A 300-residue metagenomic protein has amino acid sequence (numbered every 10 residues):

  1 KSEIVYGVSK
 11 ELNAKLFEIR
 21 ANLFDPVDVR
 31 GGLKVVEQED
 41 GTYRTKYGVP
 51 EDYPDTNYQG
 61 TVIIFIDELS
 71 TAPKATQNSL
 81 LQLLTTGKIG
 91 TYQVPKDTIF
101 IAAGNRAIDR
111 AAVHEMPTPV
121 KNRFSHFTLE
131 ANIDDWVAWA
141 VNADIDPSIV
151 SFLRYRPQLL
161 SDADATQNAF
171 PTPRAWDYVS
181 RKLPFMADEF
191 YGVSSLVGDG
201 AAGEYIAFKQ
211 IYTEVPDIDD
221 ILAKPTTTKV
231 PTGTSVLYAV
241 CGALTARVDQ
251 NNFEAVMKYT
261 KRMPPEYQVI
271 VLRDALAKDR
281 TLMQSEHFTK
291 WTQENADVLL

Functional and structural regions predicted by a protein language model:
K1-E18, N22-F24, D28, P231 (+1 more regions): Non-catalytic accessory segments flanking P-loop/AAA+ NTPase cores
K1-Y155: AAA+ P-loop NTPase catalytic core and its hallmark functional loops
D40, P117, G198-A201, T281-Q284: Short linear sequence motifs
D67, P117-T128, F152-S161, Y178 (+2 more regions): A broadly tuned preference for mixed-charge, low-complexity surface segments
I133-W136, P173, F288: Intrinsically disordered regions, especially transient/low-confidence alpha-helical propensity segments and coil-helix
N142-K278: Alpha-helical lid/collar subdomain of P-loop NTPases
